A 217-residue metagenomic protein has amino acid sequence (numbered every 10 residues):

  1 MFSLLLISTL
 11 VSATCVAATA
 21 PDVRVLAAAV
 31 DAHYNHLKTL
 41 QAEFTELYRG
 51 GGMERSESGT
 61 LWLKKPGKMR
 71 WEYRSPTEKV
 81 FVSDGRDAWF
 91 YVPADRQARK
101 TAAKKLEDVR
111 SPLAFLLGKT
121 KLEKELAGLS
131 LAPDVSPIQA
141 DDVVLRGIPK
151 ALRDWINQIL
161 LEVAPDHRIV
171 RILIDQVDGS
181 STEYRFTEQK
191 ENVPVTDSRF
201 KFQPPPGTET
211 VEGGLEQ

Functional and structural regions predicted by a protein language model:
M1-A13: Bacterial N-terminal signal peptides
T19-Y48, E54-R55, V82, V92-I156 (+2 more regions): Flexible, processing/modification-adjacent segments and terminal tails in exported/periplasmic/extracellular proteins
H36, L63-K65, S75, D166 (+1 more regions): Short loop/turn positions at the edges of beta-strands in beta-sheet-rich folds
F44, M69-Y73, A88-Y91, G147 (+1 more regions): Short hydrophobic/aromatic-rich beta-strand segments that constitute the beta-sheet cores of beta-sandwich/beta-barrel
G50-G51, R70, T77-V80, F90 (+4 more regions): Short beta-strands and strand-coil junctions in structured, solvent-facing domains, enriched
T60-P112, T182: An acidic-aromatic
K124-G214: Gly/Pro-enriched, hydrophobic low-complexity segments that function as extracytoplasmic propeptides/linkers
